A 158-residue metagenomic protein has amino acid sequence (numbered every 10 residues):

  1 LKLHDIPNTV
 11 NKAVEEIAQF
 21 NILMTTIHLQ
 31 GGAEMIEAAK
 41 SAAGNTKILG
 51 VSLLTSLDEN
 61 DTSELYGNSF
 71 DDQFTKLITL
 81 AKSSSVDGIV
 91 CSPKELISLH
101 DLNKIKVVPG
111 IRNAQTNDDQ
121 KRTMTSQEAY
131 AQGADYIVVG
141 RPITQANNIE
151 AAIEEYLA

Functional and structural regions predicted by a protein language model:
K2, T25, A81, A129 (+2 more regions): Conserved, mostly hydrophobic/aromatic
D5-I97, L102-I105, R112-T116: Conserved anion-binding
I36-A42, Y130, I143-A158: C-terminal helical cap(s) of enzyme catalytic domains, especially alpha/beta-barrels
V90, I137-V139: Short hydrophobic alpha-helical runs that function as membrane-insertion/retention elements
E95-L96, T123-E128: Short glycine-rich, acidic/polar surface loops and turns
V107-P109, E128: N-terminal organellar transit peptides
P109-R122, V139: Catalytic-face loop-and-helix region of soluble metabolic enzyme cores
A131-Y136: Internal alpha/beta core interface subdomains
